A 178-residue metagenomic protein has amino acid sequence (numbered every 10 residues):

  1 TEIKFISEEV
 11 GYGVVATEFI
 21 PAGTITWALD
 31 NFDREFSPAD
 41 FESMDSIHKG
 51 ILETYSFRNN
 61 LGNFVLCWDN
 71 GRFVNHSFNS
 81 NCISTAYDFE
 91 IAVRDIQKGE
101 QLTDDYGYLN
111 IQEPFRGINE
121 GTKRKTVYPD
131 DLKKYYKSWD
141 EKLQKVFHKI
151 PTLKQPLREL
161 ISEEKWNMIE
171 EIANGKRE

Functional and structural regions predicted by a protein language model:
T1, S7-E8, L109-E178: Non-catalytic accessory regions of eukaryotic chromatin regulators
T1-E42, H76-Y87, E178: Conserved AWS/pre-SET-to-SET junction and N-terminal core of the SET lysine methyltransferase domain, specifically
T1-S7, S43-F115, K149, E171: Catalytic core of the SET domain in histone-lysine N-methyltransferases, recognizing conserved active-site
D33, L61-G62, K123, Q144: Intrinsic-disorder/low-complexity loop/linker signature
E35-F41, D105, Y128-D131: Short, solvent-exposed coil/turn linker segments
